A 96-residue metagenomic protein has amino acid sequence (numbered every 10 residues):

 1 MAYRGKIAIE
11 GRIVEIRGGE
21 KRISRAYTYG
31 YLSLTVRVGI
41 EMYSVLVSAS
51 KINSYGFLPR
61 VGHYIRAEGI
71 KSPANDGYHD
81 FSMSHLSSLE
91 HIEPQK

Functional and structural regions predicted by a protein language model:
G5-I9, G30-L32, E41-Y43, V61-I65: A generic structural signal for short beta-strands and their flanking turns/coil linkers
G5-T28: Structural detector for short beta-strands of small beta-barrel domains
I7-V14, G62-S72, M83: OB-fold and OB-like beta-barrel modules that bind single-stranded nucleic acids
I16, G39-E41, S72-N75: Short coil/turn motifs at secondary-structure junctions
R22-A49: OB-fold (S1/OB) nucleic-acid-binding surfaces
S50-E68: Short nucleic-acid-contacting surface segments enriched for D/E, G, S/T with interspersed K/R
I70-K96: OB-fold/S1-family single-stranded nucleic acid-binding modules
